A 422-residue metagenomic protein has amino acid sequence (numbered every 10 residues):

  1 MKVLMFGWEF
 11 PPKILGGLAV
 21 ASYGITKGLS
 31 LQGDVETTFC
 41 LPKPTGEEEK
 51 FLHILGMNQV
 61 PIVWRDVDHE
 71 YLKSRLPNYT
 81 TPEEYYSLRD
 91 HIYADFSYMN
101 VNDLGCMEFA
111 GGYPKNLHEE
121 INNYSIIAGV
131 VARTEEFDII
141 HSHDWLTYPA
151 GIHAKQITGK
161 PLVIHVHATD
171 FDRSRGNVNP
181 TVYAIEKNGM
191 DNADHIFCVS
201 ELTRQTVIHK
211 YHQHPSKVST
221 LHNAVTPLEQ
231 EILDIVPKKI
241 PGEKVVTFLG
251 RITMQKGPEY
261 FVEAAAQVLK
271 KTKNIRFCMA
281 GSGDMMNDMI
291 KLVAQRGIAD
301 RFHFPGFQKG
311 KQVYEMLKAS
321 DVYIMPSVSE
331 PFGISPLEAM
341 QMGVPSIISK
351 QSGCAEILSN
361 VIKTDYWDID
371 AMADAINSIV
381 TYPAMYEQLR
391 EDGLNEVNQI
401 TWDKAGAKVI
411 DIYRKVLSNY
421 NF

Functional and structural regions predicted by a protein language model:
V35-A132: A conserved catalytic-core segment of Leloir-type glycosyltransferases
F197, K239-A265, R390: Conserved donor-binding/catalytic core segment of Leloir-type glycosyltransferases
L202, A224: Carbohydrate-associated surface elements
D288-Q308: Nucleotide-activated donor-binding/catalytic signature segment of Leloir-type glycosyltransferases, i.e., the conserved
F307-Q308, E315-S320: Short alpha-helical donor nucleotide-sugar binding micro-motif in glycosyltransferases
V328: Aromatic "clamp/platform" in nucleotide-sugar-dependent glycosyltransferases that forms part of the donor/acceptor
P345-I348: Short hydrophobic beta-strand element within catalytic cores of glycosyltransferases and related nucleotide-activated
V361-D370, S378-P383: Conserved acidic donor-binding segment of nucleotide-sugar-dependent glycosyltransferases
